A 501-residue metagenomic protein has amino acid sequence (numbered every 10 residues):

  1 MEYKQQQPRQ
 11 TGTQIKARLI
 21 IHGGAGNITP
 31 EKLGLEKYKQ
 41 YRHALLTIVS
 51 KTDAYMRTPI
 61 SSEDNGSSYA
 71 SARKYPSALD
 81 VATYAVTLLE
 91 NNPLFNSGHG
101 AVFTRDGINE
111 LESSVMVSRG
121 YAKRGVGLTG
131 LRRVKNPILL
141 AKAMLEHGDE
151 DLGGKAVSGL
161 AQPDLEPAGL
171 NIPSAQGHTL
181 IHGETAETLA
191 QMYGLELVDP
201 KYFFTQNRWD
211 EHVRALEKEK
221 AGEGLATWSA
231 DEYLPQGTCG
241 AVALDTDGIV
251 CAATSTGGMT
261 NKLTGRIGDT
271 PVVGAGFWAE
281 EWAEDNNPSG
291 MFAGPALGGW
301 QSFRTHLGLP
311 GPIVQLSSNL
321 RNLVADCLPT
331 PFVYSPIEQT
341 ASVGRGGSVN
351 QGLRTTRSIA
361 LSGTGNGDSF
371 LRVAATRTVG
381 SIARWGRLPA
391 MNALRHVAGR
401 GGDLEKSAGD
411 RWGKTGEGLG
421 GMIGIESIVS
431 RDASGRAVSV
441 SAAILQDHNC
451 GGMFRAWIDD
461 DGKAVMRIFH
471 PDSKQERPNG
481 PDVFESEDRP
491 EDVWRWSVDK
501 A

Functional and structural regions predicted by a protein language model:
M1-A501: Alpha/propeptide regions of enzymes that mature by internal proteolysis
